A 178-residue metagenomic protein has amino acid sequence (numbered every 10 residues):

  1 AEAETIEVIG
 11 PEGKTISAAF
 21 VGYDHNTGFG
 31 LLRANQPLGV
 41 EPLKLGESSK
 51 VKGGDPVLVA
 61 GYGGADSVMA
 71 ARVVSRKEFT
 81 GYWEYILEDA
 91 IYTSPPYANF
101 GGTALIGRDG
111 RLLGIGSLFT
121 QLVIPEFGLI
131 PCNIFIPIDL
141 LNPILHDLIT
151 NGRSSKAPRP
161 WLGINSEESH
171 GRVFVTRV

Functional and structural regions predicted by a protein language model:
A1-S67, A90, P95, N99 (+1 more regions): Conserved active-site neighborhood of the chymotrypsin/trypsin-like protease fold
A18, V40, D66, R108 (+1 more regions): C-terminal cap/linker of serine protease catalytic domains
A18-F20, V73, L105, V175: Conserved hydrophobic positions within beta-strands
A34-L38, K77-E78, G110: Short loop segments at secondary-structure junctions
L43-E88, F100, Q121-E126, I144-A157: Flexible, gly/ser-rich surface segments that form the specificity/activation loops bordering the active-site cleft
E47-K50, T103-L105, D109, R177-V178: A short glycine-leucine-enriched loop at secondary-structure breakpoints that most characteristically corresponds
I86-Y92, P96-L118: N-terminal intrinsically disordered, low-complexity, charge/repeat-rich segments that act as generic
P95-P96, T103-A104, N165-V178: PDZ/PDZ-like domain segments forming the peptide/carboxylate-binding groove, activating on the N-terminal beta-strands
